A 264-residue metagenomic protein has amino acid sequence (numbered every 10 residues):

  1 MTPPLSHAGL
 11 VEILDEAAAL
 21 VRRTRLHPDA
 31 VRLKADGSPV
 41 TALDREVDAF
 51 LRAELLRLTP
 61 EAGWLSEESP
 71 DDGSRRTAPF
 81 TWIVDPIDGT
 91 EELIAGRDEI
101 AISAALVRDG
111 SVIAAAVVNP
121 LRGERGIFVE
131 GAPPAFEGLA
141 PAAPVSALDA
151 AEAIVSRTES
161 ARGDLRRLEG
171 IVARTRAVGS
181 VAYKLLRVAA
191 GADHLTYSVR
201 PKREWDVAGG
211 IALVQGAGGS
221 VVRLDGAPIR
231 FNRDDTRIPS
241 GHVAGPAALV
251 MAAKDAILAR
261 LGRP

Functional and structural regions predicted by a protein language model:
M1-I87, A259-P264: N-terminal subdomain of lithium-sensitive/metallo-dependent phosphomonoesterases centered on the IMPase/IPPase/PAP
A17, V21, D44, L55 (+6 more regions): Residue-level signal for inorganic ion chemistry
G63, A114, H194-L195: Short, Asp-centered acidic motifs that coordinate Mg2+ and/or phosphate in catalytic or ligand-binding sites
W64-S69, F136, G226-A227: Short gly/ser/thr-rich secondary-structure transition/capping motifs
R75-G131: DPxDG-like acidic metal-binding loop motif
L106, P134-F136, V222: Short aromatic-centered micro-motifs
P133-P141, A248-A253: Short helix-loop capping/hinge motifs at secondary-structure junctions, enriched in acidic/polar residues
V145-P264: An extended, acidic
